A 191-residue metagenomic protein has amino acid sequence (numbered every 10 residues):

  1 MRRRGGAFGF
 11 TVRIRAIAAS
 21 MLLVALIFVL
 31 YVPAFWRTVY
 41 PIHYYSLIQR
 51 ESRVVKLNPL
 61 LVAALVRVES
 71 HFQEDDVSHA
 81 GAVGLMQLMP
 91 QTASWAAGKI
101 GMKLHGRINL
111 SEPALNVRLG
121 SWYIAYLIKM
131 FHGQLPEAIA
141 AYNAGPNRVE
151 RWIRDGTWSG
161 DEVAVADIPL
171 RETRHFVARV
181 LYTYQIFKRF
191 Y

Functional and structural regions predicted by a protein language model:
M1-V12: N-terminal Lys/Arg-rich, disordered targeting/topogenic segments
G5-A7, A18, Y182: Sequence-pattern detector for short linear motifs and compositional/periodic biases rather than a specific fold
R15-Y31: Hydrophobic membrane-insertion alpha-helices, especially the h-region of bacterial N-terminal signal peptides
F28-Y191: Catalytic glycan-binding domains that act on GlcNAc-containing polysaccharides
